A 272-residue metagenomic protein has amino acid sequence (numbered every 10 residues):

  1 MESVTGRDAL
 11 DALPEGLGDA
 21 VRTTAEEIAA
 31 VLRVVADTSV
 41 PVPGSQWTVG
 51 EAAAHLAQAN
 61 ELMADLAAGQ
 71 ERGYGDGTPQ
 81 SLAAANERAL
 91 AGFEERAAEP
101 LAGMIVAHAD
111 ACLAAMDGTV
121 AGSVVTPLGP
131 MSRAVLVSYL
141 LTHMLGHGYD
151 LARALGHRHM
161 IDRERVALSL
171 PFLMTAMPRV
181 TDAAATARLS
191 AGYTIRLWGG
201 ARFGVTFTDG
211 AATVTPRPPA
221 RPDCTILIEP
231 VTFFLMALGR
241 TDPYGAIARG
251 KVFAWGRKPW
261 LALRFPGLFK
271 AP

Functional and structural regions predicted by a protein language model:
E2-G16, E61-V120, E164: Short, helix-capping/interhelical loops that line the mouth of catalytic, cofactor-, or ligand-binding pockets
S3-G18, S39-A59, A89-L101, V125-H143: Alpha-helical scaffold segments that form or flank carboxylate-/histidine-based iron centers
T24-V31, A59, H108-A111, A115-G118 (+2 more regions): Amphipathic, well-ordered alpha-helical segments in soluble domains
E27-T48, G73, A115-S132: Helix-loop segments that flank and shape redox-cofactor active sites
A54, E61-D65, P171, L235 (+1 more regions): Generic alpha-helical structural context detector
G69, G118, G122, P218-P272: C-terminal interaction segments
V124, R133-F203, D209, P259 (+1 more regions): Acidic, aliphatic-rich amphipathic alpha-helical segments
A201-T225, E229: Acidic/His-leaning functional-site neighborhoods
